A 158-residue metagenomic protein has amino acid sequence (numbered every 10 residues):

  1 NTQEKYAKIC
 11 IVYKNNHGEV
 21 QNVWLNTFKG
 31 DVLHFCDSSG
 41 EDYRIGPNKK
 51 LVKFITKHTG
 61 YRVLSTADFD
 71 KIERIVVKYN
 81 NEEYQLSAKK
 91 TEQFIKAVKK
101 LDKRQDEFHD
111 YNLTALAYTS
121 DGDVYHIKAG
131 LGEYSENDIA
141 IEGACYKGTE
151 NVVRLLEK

Functional and structural regions predicted by a protein language model:
N1-K158: Function-determining sites in protein domains
